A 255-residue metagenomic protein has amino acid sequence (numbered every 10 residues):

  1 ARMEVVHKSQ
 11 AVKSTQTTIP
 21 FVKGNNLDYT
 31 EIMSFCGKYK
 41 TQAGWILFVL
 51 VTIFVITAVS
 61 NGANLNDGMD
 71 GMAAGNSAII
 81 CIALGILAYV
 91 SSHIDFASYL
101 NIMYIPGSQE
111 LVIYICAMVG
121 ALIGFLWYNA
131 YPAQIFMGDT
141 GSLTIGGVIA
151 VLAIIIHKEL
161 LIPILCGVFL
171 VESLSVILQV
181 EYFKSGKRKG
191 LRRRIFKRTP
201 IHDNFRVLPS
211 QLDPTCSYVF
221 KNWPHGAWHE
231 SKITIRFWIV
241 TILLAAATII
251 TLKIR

Functional and structural regions predicted by a protein language model:
R2-K40: Extracytosolic (periplasmic/ER-lumenal) interhelical loops and adjacent juxtamembrane/interface segments of multi-pass
E4-T17, F48-R255: Alpha-helical transmembrane segments
M33-V55: Glycine-rich adenosyl-nucleotide cofactor-binding module
